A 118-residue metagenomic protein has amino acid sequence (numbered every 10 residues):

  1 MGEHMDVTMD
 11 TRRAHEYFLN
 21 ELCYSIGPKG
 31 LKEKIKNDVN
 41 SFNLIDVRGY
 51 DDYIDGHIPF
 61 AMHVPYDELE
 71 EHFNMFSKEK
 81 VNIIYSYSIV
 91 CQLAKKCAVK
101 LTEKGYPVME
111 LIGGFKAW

Functional and structural regions predicted by a protein language model:
M1-N43, R48-D52: Flexible, polar/low-complexity N-terminal or interdomain linker segments that lie immediately upstream of folded
K32, E70-N74: Short hydrophobic/charged patches on amphipathic alpha-helices used for structural packing and interfaces
N43, M62, M109: Conserved beta-strand positions in the Rossmann-like core of class I SAM-dependent methyltransferases
Y53-P59, F76: Short loop/helix-cap segments at secondary-structure boundaries that form the rim of catalytic
V64-E70: Glycine-rich, highly charged phosphate/nucleotide-binding loops
F73-W118: Catalytic cysteine-centered active loop of the rhodanese-like fold, especially the PTP/DSP P-loop
